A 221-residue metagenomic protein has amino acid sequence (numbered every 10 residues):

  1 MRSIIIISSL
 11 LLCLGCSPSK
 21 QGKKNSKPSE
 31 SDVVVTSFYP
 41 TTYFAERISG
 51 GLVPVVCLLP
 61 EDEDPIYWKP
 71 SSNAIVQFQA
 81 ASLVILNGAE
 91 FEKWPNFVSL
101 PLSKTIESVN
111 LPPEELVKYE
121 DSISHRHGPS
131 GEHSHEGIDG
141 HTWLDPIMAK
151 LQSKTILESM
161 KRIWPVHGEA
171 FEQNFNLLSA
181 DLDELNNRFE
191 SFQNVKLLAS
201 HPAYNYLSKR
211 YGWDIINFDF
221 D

Functional and structural regions predicted by a protein language model:
M1-L14: Sec-dependent bacterial lipoprotein signal peptides
C16-D221: Extracytoplasmic metal-acquisition and chelation regions
